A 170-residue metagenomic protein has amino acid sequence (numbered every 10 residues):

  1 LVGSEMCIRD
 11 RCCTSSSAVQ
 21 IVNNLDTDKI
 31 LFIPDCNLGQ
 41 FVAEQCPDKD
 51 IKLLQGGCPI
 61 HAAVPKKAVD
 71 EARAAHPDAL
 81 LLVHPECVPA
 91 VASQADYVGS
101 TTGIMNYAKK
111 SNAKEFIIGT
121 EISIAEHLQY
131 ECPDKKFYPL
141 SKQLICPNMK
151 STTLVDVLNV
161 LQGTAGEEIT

Functional and structural regions predicted by a protein language model:
L1-I8: Short, small-residue-biased leader/transition segments that mark boundaries at the very start of proteins
R9, L25-K29, L38, P47-K49 (+4 more regions): Short coil/turn connectors at secondary-structure junctions
D10-L25, F32-L38, L53, I60-A68 (+1 more regions): Active-site glycine-rich loop that binds ribose-phosphate moieties when present
R11-S16, K49-C58, Y97-T102, F116 (+1 more regions): Short hydrophobic/aromatic-enriched beta-strand-loop microsegments
Q20-D26, F41, I60-A68, N106-S111 (+3 more regions): Short, charged, surface-exposed secondary-structure boundary motifs
L31-D35, L82, G119: Short beta-strand segments
L54-I117: Active-site rim loops that border cofactor/substrate pockets in soluble metabolic enzymes
G103, S111-A113, T120-C132, F137-T170: C-terminal functional extensions of proteins
